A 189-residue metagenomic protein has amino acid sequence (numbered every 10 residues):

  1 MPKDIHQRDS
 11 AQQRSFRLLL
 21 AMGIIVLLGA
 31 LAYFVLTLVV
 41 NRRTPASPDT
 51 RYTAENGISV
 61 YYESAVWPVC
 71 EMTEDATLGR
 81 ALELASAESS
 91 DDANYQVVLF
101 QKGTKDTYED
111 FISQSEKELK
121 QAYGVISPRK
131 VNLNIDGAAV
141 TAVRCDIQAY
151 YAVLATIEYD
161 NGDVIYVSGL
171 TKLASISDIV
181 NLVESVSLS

Functional and structural regions predicted by a protein language model:
M1-S15: N-terminal Lys/Arg-rich, disordered targeting/topogenic segments
L20-T37: Hydrophobic membrane-insertion alpha-helices, especially the h-region of bacterial N-terminal signal peptides
T37-E55: Ser/Thr/Pro/Gly-rich low-complexity linker/stalk segments immediately outside membranes or between
A46-R51, T77-E83, N134-R144: Short, hydrophobic/aromatic-rich segments at coil-to-beta transitions
E55-D110, D146-I147: Secretory pathway targeting signatures of secreted, lumenal, and periplasmic proteins
S64-D75, L119-N134, S189: Short secondary-structure junctions
S64-W67, L119, D160-S189: Surface-exposed amphipathic alpha-helical segments
S113-D160: Signature of long, low-cysteine stretches enriched in small and polar/charged residues
